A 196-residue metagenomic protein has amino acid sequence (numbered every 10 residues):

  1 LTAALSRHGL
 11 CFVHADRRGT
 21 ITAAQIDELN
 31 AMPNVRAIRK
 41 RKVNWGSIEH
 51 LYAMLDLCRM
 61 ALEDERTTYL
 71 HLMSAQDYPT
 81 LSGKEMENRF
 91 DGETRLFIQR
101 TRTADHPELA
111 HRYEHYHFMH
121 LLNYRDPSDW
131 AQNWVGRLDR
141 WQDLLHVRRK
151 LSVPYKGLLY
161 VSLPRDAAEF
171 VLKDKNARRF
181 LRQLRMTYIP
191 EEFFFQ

Functional and structural regions predicted by a protein language model:
L1-F195: ER/Golgi luminal nucleotide-sugar-dependent glycosyltransferases, focusing on the catalytic module
